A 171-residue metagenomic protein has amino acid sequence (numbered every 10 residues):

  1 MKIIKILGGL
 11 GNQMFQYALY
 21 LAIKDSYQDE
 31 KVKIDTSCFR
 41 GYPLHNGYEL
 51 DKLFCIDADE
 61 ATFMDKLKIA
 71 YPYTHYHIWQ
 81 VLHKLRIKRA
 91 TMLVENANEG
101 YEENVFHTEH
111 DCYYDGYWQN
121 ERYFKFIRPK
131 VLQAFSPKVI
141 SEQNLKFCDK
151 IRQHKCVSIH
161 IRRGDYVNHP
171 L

Functional and structural regions predicted by a protein language model:
M1-G47: N-terminal pre-catalytic "stem/leader" segment of glycosyltransferase-like enzymes
G47-L171: Secretory-pathway luminal glycosyltransferase catalytic domains
